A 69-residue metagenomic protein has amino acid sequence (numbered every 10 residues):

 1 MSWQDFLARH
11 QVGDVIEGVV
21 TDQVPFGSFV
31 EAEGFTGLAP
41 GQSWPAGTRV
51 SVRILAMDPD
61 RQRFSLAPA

Functional and structural regions predicted by a protein language model:
M1-A69: Single-stranded RNA-binding regions, centering on S1/OB-family and related RNA-binding modules
